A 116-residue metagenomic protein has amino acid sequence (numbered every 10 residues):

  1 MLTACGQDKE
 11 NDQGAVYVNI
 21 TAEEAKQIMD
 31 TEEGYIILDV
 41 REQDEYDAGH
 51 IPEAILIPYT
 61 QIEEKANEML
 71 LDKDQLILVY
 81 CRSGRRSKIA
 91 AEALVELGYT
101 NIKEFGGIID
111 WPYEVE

Functional and structural regions predicted by a protein language model:
L2-E23, I28, D44-Q75, R82-E116: Rhodanese-like catalytic fold shared by cysteine-dependent sulfurtransferases and DSP/PTP-type phosphatases
E33-Y35, D74-L76: A general structural motif
I37-D39: Structural scaffold elements adjacent to functional motifs in cytosolic proteins
